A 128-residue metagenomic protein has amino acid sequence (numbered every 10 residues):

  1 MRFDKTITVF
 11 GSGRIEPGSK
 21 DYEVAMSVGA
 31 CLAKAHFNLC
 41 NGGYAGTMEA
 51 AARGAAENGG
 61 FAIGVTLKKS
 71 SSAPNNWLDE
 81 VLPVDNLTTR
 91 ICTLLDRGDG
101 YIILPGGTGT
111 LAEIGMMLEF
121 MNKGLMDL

Functional and structural regions predicted by a protein language model:
M1-G64: Glycine-rich beta-alpha loop segments
G18-K20, L111-G115: Glycine/threonine-rich flexible loop motifs
G29, M117-E119: Histidine-anchored nucleotide/phosphate-binding helix
H36, G43, P105-G109, L125: Short coil/turn residues that cap or connect secondary-structure elements
G46-P105, G109-A112: Acidic/glycine-enriched connector segments
F120-L128: Arginine/glycine-rich "motif VI" loop of SF2 helicases in the C-terminal RecA-like domain
